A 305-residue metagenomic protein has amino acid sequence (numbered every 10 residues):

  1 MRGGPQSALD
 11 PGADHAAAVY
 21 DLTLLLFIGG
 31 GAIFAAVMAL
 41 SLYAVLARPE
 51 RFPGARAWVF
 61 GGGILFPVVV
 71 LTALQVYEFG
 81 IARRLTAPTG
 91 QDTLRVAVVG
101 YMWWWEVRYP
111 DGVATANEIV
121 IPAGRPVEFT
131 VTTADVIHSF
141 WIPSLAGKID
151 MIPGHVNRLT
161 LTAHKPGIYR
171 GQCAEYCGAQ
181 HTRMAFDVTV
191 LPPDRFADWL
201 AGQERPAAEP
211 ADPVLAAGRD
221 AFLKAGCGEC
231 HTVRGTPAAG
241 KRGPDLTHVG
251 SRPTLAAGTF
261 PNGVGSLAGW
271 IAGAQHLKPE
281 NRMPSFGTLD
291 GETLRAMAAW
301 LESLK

Functional and structural regions predicted by a protein language model:
M1-A123, A207-A208: Extracytoplasmic entry segments of secretory-pathway proteins
V99, A174, T189, T247-G250 (+1 more regions): Residue-level detector of conserved, well-ordered beta-strand and adjacent loop positions that form binding/recognition
M102-E106, T115-A116, V120-P192: Membrane-embedded segments
G112-N117, D194-L223: Electrostatic cytochrome c docking/interface patches
C173, G218, K224-R234, L267 (+3 more regions): The canonical Cys-X-X-Cys-His
A179, T236-P237: Short, non-ligating residues that shape and space the ligands of small metal-coordination modules and catalytic
A185, A216-G228, P237-D245: Sequence context surrounding c-type heme c attachment/ligation sites in exported
A201-P213, P237-K305: Extracytoplasmic electron-transfer domains, predominantly the class I c-type cytochrome c fold
